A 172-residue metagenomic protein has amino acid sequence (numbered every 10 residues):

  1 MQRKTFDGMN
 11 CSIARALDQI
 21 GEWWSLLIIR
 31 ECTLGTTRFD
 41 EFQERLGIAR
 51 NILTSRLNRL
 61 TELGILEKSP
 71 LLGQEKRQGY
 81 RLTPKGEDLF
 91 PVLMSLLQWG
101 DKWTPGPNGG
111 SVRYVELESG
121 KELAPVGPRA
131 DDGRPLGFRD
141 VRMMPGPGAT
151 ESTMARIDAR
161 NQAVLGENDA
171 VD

Functional and structural regions predicted by a protein language model:
M1, F6-D7, A16-Q19, C32 (+3 more regions): Short, contiguous, well-ordered secondary-structure segments
M1-I20, D158-D172: N-terminal leader segment of winged-helix/HTH proteins
C11-A49: N-terminal helix-turn-helix DNA-binding core of bacterial DNA-binding proteins
G21, L72-L93: Basic, amphipathic "hinge/linker" alpha-helix immediately C-terminal to the N-terminal HTH DNA-binding motif
I29, T37-F42, L57, L89-V92 (+2 more regions): Extended, folded domain segments that form the structural surfaces/walls around functional sites
F39, Q43-L71, E75: Canonical helix-turn-helix DNA-binding module
M94, Q98-D172: C-terminal regulatory/oligomerization modules of transcriptional regulators
